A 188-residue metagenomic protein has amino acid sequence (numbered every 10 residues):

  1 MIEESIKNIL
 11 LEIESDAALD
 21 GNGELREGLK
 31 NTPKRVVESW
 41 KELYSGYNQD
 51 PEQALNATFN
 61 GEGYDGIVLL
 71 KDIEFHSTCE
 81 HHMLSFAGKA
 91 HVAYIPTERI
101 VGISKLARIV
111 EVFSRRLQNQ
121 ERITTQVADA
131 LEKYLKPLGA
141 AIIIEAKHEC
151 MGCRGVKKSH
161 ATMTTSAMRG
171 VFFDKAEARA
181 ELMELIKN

Functional and structural regions predicted by a protein language model:
M1-N188: A domain-level signal for the structural core that forms small-molecule/cofactor-binding pockets and catalytic centers
